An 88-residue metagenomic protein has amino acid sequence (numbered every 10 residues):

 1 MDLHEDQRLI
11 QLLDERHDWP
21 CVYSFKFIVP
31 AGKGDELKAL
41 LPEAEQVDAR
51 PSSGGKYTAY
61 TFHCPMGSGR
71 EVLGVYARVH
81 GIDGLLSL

Functional and structural regions predicted by a protein language model:
M1-A59, P65-L88: Long, contiguous binding/interaction regions
